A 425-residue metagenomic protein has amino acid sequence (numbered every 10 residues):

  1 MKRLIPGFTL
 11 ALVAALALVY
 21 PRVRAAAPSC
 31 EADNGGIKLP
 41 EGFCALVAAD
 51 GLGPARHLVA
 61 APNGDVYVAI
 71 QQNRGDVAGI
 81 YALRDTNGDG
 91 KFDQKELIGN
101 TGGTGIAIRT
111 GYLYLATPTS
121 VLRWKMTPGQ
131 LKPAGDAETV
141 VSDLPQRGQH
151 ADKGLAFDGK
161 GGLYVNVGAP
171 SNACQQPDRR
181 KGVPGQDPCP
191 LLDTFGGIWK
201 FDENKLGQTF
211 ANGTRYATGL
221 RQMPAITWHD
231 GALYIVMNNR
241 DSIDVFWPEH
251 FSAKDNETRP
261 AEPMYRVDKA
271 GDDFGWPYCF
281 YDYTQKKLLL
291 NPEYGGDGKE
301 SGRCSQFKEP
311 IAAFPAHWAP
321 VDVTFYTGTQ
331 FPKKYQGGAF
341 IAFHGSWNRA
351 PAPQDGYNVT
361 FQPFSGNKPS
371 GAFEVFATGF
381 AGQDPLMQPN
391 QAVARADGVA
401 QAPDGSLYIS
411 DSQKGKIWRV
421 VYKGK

Functional and structural regions predicted by a protein language model:
A26-L39, D152, A169-A211, T218-Q222 (+3 more regions): Beta-propeller domain segments
L46-Q72, A319-F325, F340-A342: Beta-strand-rich domains and repeat architectures in extracellular enzymes and scaffolds, especially beta-propellers
A48-L52, E96-T101, V140-R147, T214-T218 (+3 more regions): Surface loop/turn motifs at the tips and blade-to-blade linkers of beta-strand repeat domains
A60-G64, I108-T110, F157-K160, T227-G231 (+2 more regions): Residue-level detector of Asp-centered blade-edge/turn motifs that repeat once per structural unit in beta-propeller
D65-A69, Y112-L115, G162-N166, A232-V236 (+3 more regions): Conserved beta-propeller blade signature
Q71-N73, P118-S120, M126, G168-P170 (+4 more regions): Short loop/turn segments immediately following the C-termini of beta-strands
Q94-I98, G103-T104, R109, T119-D158 (+4 more regions): Asp-box/WD-like beta-propeller blade repeats and closely related beta-sheet repeat scaffolds
A400-K425: Blade-level signature of beta-propeller repeat domains, shared across WD40, Kelch, NHL, RCC1 and BNR/Asp-box propellers
